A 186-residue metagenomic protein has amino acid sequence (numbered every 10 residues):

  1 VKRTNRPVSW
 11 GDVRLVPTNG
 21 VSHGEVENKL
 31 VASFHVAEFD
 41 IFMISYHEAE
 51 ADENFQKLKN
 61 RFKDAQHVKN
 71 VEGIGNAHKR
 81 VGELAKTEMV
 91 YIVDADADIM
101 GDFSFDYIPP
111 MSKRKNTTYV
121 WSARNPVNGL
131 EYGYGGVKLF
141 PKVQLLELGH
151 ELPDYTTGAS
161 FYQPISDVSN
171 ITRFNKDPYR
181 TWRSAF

Functional and structural regions predicted by a protein language model:
V1, D94-D98: The conserved acidic donor/metal-binding loop of glycosyltransferases
V1-S33, Y107-F186: Catalytic-site signature of metal-activated, phosphate-bearing donor transferases, centered on the GT-A/GT-A-like
R3-N5, G11-E83: N-terminal anchoring/stem segment of glycosyltransferases
H47-E48, A97, R124-P126: Short beta-alpha junction loops
A51, M100-G101: Glycine/Thr-rich phosphate-binding loops of Rossmann-like dinucleotide-binding domains
K79, T87, G101-S112, Y119: Short alpha-helix within the catalytic core of nucleotide-sugar-dependent glycosyltransferases
A85-T87, Y134: Short, well-ordered loop/turn elements at secondary-structure boundaries
V90: Short aromatic/hydrophobic "clamp" motif used to bind/position activated sugar donors
